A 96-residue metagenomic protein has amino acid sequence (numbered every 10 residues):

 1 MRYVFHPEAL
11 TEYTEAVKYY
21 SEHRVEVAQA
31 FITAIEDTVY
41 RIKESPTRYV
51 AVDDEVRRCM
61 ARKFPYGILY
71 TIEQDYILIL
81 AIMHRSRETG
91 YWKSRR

Functional and structural regions predicted by a protein language model:
M1-I32: Arg/Lys-rich, positively charged N-terminal/basic patches that mediate binding to nucleic acids
E22, T47, H84: Short, conserved catalytic or interaction motifs in soluble domains
A28-A30, E55, R87-G90: Solvent-exposed interaction patches of small proteins and small membrane subunits
V39-K43: Short proline/glycine- and basic residue-enriched helix-capping loop/turn segments at helix->loop/beta transitions
E44-I77: Basic/aromatic recognition patch in beta-strand/loop cores that engages polyanionic ligands
G67, T71-R96: Enriched for short, Lys/Arg-rich terminal
